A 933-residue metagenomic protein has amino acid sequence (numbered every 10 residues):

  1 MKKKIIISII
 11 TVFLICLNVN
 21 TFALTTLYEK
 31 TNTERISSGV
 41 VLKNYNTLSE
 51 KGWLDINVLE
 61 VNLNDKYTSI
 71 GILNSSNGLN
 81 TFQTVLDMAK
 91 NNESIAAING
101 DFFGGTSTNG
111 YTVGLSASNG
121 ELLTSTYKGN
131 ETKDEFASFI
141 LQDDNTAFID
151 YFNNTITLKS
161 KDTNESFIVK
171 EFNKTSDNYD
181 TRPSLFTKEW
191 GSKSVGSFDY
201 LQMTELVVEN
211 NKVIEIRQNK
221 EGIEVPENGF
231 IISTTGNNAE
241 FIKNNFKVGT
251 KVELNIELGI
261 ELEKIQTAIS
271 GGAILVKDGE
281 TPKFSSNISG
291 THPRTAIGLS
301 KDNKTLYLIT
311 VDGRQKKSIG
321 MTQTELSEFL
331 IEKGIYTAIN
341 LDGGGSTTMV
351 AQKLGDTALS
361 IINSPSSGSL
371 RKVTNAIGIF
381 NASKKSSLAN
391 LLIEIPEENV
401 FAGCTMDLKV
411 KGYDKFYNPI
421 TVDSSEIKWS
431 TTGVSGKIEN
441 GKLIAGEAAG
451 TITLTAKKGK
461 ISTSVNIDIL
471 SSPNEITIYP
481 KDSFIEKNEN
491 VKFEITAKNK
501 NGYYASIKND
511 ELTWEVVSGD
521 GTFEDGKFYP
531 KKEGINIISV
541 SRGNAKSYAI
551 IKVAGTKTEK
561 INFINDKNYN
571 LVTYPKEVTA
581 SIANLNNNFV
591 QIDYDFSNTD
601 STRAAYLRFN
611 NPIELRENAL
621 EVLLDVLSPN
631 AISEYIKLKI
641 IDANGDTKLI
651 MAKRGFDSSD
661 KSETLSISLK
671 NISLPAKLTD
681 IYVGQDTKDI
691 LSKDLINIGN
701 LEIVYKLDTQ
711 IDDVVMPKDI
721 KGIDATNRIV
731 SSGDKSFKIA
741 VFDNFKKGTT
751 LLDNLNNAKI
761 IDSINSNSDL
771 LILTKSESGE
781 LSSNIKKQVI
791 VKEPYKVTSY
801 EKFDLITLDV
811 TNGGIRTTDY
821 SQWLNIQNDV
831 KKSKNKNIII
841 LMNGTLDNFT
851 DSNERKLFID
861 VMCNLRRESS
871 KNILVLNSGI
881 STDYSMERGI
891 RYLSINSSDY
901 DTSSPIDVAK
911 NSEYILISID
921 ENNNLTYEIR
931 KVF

Functional and structural regions predicted by a protein language model:
F22-F230: Zymogen propeptides
I309-Q323, K836-S878: Active-site-proximal segments of metal-dependent phosphoesterases and phosphodiesterases across multiple
T357, Q788-V789, E854-N923: Conserved beta-sheet core of the metallophosphoesterase superfamily
C404-P419, L454, E489-Y504, I538: Beta-strand-rich structural segments
A583-A605: Short carbohydrate-recognition loop motifs
V622-L624, L638, E663-D708: Extracellular beta-strand ligand-recognition surfaces/modules
S633, A643-Y682: Extracellular carbohydrate recognition and processing domains and analogous Trp-centered ligand-binding platforms
I711-P794, N853-K871: Divalent metal-dependent phosphoesterase catalytic cores across multiple superfamilies
